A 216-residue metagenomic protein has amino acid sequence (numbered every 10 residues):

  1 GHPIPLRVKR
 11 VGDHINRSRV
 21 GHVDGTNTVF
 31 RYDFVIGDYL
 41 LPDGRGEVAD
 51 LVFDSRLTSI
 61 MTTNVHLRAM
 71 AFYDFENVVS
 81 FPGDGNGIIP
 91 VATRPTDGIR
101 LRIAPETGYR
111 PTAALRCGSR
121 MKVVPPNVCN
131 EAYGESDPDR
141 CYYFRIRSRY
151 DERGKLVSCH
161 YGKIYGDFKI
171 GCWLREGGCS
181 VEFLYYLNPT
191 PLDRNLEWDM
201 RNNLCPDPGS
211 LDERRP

Functional and structural regions predicted by a protein language model:
G1-K163, K169-E182, Y186-D193, E197-N202 (+2 more regions): Long luminal/extracellular ectodomains of secretory-pathway precursor proteins
